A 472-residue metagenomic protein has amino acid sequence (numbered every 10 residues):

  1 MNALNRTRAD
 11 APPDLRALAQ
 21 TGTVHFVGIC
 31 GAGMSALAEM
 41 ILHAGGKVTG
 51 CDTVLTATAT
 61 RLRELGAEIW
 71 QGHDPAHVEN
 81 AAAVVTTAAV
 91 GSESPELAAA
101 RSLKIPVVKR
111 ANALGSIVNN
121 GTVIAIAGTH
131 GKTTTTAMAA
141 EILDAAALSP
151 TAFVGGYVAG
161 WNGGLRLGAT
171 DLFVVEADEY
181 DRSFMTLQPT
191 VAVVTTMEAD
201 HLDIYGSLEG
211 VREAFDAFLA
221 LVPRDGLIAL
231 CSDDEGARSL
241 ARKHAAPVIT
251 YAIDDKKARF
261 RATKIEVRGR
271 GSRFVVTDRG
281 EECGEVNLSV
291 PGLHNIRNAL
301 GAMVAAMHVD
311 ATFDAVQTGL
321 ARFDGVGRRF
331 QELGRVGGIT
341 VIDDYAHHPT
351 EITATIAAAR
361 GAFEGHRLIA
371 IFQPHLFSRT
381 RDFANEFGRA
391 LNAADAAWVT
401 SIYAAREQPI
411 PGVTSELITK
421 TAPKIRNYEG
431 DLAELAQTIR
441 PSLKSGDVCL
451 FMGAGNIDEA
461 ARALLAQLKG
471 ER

Functional and structural regions predicted by a protein language model:
M1-A67, N80, V84, A137 (+6 more regions): ATP-dependent carboxylate-amine ligase
M40-H43, R63, H77, A88-S232 (+4 more regions): Phosphate-binding loop of NTP-binding sites
T49-D52, W70-G72, P106-R110, I126 (+9 more regions): General beta-strand structural signal in soluble alpha/beta enzymes
T53-V54, D74, N112-A113, G156 (+3 more regions): Short, ordered loop/turn segments at secondary-structure junctions
W70-A88: BRCT (BRCA1 C-terminal) domain core and associated BRCT-interaction motifs
E93-P95, S183-F184, L202, A237-S239 (+5 more regions): Glycine/Thr-rich phosphate-binding loops of Rossmann-like dinucleotide-binding domains
S272-F274: Short aromatic-glycine-enriched beta-strand elements
